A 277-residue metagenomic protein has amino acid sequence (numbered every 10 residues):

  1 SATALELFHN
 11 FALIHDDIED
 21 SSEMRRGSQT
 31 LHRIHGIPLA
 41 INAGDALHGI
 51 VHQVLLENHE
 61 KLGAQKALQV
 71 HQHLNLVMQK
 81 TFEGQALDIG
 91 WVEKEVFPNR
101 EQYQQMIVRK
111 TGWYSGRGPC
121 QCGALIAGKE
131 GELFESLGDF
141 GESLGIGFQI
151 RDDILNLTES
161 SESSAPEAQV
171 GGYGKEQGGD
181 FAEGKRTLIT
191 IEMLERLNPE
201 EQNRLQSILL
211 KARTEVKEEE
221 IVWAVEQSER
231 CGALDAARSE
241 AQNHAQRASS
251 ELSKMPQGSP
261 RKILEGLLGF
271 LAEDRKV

Functional and structural regions predicted by a protein language model:
S1-Q202, N243, E265, G269: Mg2+-dependent prenyl diphosphate-binding active-site environment of isoprenoid biosynthetic enzymes
F8, K61, E215, C231 (+1 more regions): Residues at alpha-helix boundaries and the short loops/turns that link adjacent helices
E60, E195, L210, S253-Q257 (+1 more regions): Alpha-solenoid HEAT/Armadillo repeat architecture
V77, S143, K211-E215, R230 (+1 more regions): A short structural micro-motif
E176-D180, D235, M255: Short, contiguous acidic/charged loop-to-helix segments that flank catalytic cores in large enzymes
L197-S253: Mobile late-domain/C-terminal helix-loop "cap" segments that border catalytic sites or the cytosolic face
Q242-H244, S249-V277: Short, amphipathic C-terminal "tail helix"
